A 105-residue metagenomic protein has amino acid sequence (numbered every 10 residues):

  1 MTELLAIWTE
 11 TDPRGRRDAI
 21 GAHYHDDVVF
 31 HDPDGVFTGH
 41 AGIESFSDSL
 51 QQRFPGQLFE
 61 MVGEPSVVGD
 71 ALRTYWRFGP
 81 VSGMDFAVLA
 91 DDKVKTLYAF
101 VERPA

Functional and structural regions predicted by a protein language model:
M1-A105: C-terminal and inter-domain tail/linker signature
